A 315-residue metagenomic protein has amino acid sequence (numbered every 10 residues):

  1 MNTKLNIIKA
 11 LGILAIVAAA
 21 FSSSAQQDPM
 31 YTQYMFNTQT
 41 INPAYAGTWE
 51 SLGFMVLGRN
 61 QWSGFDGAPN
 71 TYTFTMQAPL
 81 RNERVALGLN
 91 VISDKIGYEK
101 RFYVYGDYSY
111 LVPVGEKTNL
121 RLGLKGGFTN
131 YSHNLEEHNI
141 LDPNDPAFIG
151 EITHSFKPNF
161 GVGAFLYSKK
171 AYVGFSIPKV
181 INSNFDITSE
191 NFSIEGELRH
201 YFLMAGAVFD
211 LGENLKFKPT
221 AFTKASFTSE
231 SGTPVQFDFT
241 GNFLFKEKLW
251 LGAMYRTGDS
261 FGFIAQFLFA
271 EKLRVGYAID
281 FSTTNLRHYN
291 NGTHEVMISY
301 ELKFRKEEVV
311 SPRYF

Functional and structural regions predicted by a protein language model:
M1-G12: Bacterial N-terminal signal peptides that target proteins for export
A10-A20: Bacterial N-terminal signal peptides
Q26-F315: Subset of outer-membrane beta-barrel
